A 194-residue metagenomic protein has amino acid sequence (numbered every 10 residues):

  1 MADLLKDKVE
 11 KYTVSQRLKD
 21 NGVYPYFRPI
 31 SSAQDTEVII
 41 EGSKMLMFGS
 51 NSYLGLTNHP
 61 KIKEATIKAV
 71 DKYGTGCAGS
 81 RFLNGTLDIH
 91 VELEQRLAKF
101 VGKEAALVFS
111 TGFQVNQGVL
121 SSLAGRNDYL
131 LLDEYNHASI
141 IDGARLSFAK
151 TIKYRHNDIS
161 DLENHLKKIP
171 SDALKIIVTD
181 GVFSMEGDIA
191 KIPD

Functional and structural regions predicted by a protein language model:
D7-T75: N-terminal "arm"/small-domain region of PLP-dependent enzymes with the aminotransferase-like
G55-L56, L83-T86, A138, I159 (+1 more regions): Short, small-residue-enriched loops and turns at beta-alpha junctions that line or gate enzyme active sites
E64, K68-G112: Conserved N-terminal alpha-helix of the aminotransferase class I/II PLP-enzyme fold
V108, F113-V119, S139-I140, M185: Short glycine/serine/threonine-rich phosphate/pyrophosphate-binding segments that cradle anionic phosphate groups
V119-A138: Conserved PLP-anchoring active-site segment centered on the Schiff-base-forming lysine
R126, L146-F148: Short, structured coil segments at secondary-structure junctions
I152, H156-D194: Active-site phosphate-binding strand-loop segment of PLP-dependent enzymes
